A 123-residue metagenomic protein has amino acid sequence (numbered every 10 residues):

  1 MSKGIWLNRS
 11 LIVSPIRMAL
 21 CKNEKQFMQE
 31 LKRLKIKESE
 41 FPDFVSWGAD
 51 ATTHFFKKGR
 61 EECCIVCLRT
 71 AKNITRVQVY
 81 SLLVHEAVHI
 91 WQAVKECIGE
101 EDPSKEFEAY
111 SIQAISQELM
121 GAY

Functional and structural regions predicted by a protein language model:
M1-I36: Charge-rich, low-complexity N-terminal segments
M18, I90-K95, I115, L119: Generic hydrophobic, helix-prone segments enriched in Leu/Val/Ile
C21, C63-C67, C97: Generic recognition of cysteine residues
L34-V77, I90: Active-site scaffold of zinc-dependent metalloenzymes
S81-A93: Active-site recognition of the HExxH zinc-binding catalytic motif
V94-D102: Short helix/strand-bridging catalytic loops that position acidic/His residues to coordinate divalent metals and engage
D102-Y123: Post-HExxH zinc-binding segment in Zn-dependent metallohydrolases
